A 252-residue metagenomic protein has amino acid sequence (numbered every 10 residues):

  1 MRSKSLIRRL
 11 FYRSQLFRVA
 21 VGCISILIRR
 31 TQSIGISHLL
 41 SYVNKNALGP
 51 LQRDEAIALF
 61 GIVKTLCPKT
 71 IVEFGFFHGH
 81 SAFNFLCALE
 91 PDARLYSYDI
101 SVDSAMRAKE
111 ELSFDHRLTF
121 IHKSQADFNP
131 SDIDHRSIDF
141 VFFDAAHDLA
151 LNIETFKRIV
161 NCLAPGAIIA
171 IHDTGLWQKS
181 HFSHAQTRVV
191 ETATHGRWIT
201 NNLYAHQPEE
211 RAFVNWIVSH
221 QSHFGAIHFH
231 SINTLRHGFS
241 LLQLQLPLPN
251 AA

Functional and structural regions predicted by a protein language model:
M1-N46, Q245, A252: Membrane-proximal basic amphipathic "stem/tether" segments
N44-A252: S-adenosylmethionine/decaboxylated-SAM
